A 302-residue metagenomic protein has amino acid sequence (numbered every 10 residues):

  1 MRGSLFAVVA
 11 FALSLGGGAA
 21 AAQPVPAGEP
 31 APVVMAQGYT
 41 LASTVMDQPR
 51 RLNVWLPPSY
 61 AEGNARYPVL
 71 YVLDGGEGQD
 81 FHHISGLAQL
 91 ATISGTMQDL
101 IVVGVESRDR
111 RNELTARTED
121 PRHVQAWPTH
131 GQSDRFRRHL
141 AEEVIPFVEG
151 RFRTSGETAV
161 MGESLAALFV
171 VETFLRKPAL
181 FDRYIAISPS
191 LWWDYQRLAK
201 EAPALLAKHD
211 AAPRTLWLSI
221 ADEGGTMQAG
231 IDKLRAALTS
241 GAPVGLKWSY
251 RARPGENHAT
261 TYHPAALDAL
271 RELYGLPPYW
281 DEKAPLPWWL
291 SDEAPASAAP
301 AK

Functional and structural regions predicted by a protein language model:
M1-S4: Positively charged n-region of N-terminal signal peptides that target proteins for export
A7-G16: Bacterial N-terminal signal peptides
G18-A21: Sec/Tat signal peptide C-region and signal peptidase I cleavage site
Q23-K302: Non-catalytic cap/lid and distal C-terminal segments of serine-dependent acyl enzymes
